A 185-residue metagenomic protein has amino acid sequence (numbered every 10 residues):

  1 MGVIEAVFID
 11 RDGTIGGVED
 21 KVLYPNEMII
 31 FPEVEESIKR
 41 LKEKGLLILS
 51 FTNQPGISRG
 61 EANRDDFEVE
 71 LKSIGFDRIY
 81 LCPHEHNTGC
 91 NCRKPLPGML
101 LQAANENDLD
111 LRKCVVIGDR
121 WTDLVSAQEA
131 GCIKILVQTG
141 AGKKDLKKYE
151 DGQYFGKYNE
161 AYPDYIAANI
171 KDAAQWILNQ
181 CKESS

Functional and structural regions predicted by a protein language model:
M1-L49: Active-site neighborhood of HAD-like aspartate-dependent phosphohydrolases
A6-D12, F76-C82, V137: Non-cysteine beta-strand/loop elements that form the S-adenosyl-L-methionine
F8-D10, F51, I117, A167: Generic enzyme active-site microenvironment
G16-V18, R59, K144, Q175: Conserved protein kinase catalytic core
G17-E19, Y24, I57, H86-N91: A short acidic, helix-capping loop that chelates divalent metal ions and anchors anionic groups
P25-I29, R59-D66, K94-P95: Alpha-helix N-cap and loop-to-helix initiation/capping positions
V34, I38-E68, F76-T88, A127: Substrate-recognition element of Asp-dependent hydrolases with the DxDx(T/V) motif
E68-R78, N87-V115, R120-S185: Asp-based, Mg2+/Mn2+-dependent phosphohydrolase catalytic module
